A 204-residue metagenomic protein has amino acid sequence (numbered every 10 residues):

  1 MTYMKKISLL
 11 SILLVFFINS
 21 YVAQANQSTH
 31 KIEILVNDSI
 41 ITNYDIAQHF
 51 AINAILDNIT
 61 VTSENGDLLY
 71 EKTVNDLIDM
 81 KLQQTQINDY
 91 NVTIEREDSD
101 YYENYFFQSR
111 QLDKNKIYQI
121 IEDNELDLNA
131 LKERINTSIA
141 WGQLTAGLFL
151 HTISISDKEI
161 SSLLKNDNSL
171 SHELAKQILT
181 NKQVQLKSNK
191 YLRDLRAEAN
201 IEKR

Functional and structural regions predicted by a protein language model:
M1-T2, S20: Glycine-centered signal
T2-L10: Bacterial N-terminal signal peptides that target proteins for export
L10-N19: Bacterial N-terminal signal peptides
Y21-A25: Sec/Tat signal peptide C-region and signal peptidase I cleavage site
Q27-K31, L35, I40-I41, E64-R204: Peptidyl-prolyl cis-trans isomerase
Q48-F50: A short acidic/small-residue loop/turn micro-motif
N53-N65: Short, conserved catalytic-motif segment at the N-terminal edge
